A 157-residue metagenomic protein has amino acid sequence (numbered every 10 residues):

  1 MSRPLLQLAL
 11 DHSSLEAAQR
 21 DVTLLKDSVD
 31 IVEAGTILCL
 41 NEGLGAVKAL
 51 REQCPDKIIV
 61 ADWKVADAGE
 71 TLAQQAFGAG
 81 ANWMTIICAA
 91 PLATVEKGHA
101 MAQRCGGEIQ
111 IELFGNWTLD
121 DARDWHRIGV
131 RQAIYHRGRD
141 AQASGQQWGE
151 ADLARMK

Functional and structural regions predicted by a protein language model:
M1-E70: Conserved N-terminal beta1-alpha1 strand-loop-helix module at the mouth
S2-L6, A68-M156: Conserved anion-binding
K26, R51, H126, M156-K157: N-terminal cationic-hydrophobic initiation segments that often serve targeting/anchoring roles
